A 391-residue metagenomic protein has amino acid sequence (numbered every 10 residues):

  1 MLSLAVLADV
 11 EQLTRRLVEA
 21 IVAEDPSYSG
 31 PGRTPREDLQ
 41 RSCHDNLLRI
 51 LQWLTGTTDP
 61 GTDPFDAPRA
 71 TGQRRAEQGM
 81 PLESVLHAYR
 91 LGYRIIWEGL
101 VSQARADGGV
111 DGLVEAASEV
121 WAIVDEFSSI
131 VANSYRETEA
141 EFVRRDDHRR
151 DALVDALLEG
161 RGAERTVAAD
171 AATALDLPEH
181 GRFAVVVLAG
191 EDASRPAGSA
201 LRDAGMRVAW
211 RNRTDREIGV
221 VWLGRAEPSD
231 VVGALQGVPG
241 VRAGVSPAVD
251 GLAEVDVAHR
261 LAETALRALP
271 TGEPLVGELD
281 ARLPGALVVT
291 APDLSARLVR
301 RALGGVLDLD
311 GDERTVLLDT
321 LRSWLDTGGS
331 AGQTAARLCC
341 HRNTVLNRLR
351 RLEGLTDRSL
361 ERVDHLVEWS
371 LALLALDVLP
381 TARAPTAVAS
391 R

Functional and structural regions predicted by a protein language model:
M1-A152, T320-R391: Alpha-helical/coil-rich non-catalytic "connector" segments in signaling and regulatory proteins
A5, S42, I123, A152 (+4 more regions): Amphipathic alpha-helical interaction/coupling elements
V22-A23, D155-G160, D192-R195: N-terminal start-of-chain detector that recognizes signal peptides and the immediate post-cleavage beginning
G30-T34, D59, R74-G79, G162 (+2 more regions): Short, exposed beta-strand "edge-strand" segments with a Pro/Gly-rich flavor and a Y/T-containing core
R75, A156-L157, A268: Hydrophobic side-chain positions on well-ordered alpha-helices, corresponding to helix-helix packing/interface faces
N133-V186: Signal-transducing coiled-coil/dimerization helices and immediately adjacent hinge/linker segments that couple sensory
R165-R391: Cytosolic nucleotide-utilizing catalytic cores of signal-transduction proteins
